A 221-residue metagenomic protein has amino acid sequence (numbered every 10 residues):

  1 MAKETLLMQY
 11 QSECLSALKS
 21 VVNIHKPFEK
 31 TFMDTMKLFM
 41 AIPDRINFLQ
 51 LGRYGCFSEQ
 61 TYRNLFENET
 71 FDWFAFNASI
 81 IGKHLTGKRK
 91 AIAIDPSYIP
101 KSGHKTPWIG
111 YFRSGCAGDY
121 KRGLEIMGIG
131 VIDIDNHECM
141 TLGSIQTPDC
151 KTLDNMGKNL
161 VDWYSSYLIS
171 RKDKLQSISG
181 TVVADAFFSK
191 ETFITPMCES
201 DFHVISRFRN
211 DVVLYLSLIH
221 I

Functional and structural regions predicted by a protein language model:
M1-F66, F71-D72: Gly/serine-rich nucleotide phosphate-binding loop at the start of the catalytic core of nucleotide/ADP-ribose-handling
P43, D72-W73, K121, A186-S189 (+1 more regions): Short, glycine/acidic-rich beta->alpha junctions
L51, K90-S102, I129, T181-S189 (+1 more regions): Short, conserved catalytic/metal-binding motifs centered on acidic residues
R53, T61-N64, G115-S179: Electropositive, glycine- and tryptophan-enriched low-complexity nucleic-acid-binding patches
L65-N136: Active-site-proximal, Lys/Arg-enriched surface segment that forms a nucleic-acid-binding/basic interface patch
I94-S97, L142-P148, R209: Short loop/turn segments at strand-loop or loop-helix junctions that form parts of catalytic or ligand-binding pockets
S102-W108, M140-G143, L153, I194-T195 (+1 more regions): Short, conserved acidic/polar surface loops in the N-terminal third of protein domains
P148-I219: An internal, acidic/charged active-site-proximal segment that coordinates divalent cations and/or engages
